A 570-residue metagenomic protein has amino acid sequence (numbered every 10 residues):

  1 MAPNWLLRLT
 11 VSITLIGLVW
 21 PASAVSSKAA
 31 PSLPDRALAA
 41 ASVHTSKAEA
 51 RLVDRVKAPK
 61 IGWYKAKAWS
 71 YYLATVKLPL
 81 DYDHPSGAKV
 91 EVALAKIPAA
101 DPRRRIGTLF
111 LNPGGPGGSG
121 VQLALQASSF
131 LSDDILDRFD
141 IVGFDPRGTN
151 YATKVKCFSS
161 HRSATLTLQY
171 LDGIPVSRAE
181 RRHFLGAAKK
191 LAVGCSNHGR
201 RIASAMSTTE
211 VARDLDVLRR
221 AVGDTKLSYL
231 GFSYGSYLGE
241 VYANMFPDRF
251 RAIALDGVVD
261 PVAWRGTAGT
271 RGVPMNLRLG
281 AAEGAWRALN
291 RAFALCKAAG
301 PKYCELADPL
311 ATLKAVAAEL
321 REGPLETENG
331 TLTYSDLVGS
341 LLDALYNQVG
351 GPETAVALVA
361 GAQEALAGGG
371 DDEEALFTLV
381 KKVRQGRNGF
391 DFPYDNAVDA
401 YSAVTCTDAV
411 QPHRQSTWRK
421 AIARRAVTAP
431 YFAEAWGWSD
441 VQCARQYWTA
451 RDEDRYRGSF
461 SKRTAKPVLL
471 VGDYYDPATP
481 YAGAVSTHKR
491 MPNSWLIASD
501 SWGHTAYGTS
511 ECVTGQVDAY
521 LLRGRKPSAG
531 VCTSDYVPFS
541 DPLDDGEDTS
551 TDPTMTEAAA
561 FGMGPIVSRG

Functional and structural regions predicted by a protein language model:
P3-V11, W20, A24-D172, R178-R181 (+5 more regions): Catalytic-loop region of hydrolases
P34-R36, V43, L310-K466, T509 (+2 more regions): Alpha/beta-hydrolase fold active-site neighborhood
K154, S160-R213, V217-A221: Active-site-proximal cap/loop segments of hydrolase catalytic domains
K156-Q169, F246-D308, L358-L376, R384-G386: A catalytic-pocket lid/entrance helix-loop region that shapes and gates access to the active site across common
D224-S233: Alpha/beta-hydrolase fold nucleophile elbow
S236-P247: Short glycine-enriched nucleophile-adjacent loop and the immediately C-terminal alpha-helix near the catalytic center
P477-A482: Conserved alpha/beta-hydrolase "acid-adjacent" motif
D500-A506: Histidine-bearing beta->alpha loop at or near hydrolase active sites
